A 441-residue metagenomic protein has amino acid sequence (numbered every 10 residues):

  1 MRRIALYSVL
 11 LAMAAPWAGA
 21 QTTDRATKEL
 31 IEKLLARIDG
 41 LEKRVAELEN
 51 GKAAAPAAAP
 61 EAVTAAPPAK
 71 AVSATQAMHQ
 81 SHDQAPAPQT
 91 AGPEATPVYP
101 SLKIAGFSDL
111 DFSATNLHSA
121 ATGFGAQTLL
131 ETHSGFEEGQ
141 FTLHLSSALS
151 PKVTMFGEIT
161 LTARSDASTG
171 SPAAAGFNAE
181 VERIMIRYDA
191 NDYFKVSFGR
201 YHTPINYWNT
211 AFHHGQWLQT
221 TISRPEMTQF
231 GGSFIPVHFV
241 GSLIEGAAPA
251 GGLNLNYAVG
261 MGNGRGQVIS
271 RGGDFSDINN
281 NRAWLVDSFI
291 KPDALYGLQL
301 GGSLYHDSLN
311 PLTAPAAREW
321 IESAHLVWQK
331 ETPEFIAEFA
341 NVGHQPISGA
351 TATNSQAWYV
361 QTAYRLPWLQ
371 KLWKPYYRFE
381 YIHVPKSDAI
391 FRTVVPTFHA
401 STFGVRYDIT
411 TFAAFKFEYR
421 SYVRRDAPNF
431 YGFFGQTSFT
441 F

Functional and structural regions predicted by a protein language model:
M1-I4: Positively charged n-region of N-terminal signal peptides that target proteins for export
Y7-A15: Bacterial N-terminal signal peptides
A20-F124: N-terminal periplasmic/intermembrane-space "pro-region" immediately following the signal or transit peptide
T90-A121, L130-Q267, N280-L285, F289-Y296 (+3 more regions): Outer membrane beta-barrel
L129-L130, P172-A175, I184-D189, S197-R200 (+3 more regions): Outer-membrane beta-barrel pore domains
S233, D277, T351: Glycine- and other small-residue-rich loops at beta-strand/loop junctions that grip anionic moieties
N256-A258, V268-D274, T313: A short secondary-structure junction signal
G273-N281, A317: Interfacial loop-to-helix transition and helix-capping segments at the boundaries of transmembrane helices
